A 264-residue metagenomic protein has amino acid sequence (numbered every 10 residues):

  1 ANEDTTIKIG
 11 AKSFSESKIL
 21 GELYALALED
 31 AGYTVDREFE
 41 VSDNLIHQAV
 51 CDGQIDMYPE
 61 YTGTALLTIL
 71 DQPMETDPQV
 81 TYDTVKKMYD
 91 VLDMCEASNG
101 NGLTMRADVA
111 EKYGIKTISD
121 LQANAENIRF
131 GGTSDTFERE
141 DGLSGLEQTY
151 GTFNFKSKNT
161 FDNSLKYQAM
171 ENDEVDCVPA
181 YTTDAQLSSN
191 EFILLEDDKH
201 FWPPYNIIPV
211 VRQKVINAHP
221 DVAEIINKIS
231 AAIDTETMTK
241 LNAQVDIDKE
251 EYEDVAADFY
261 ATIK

Functional and structural regions predicted by a protein language model:
E3-E16, Y24, Y33-E38, E126-G132: Short, well-ordered beta-strand elements
S15, D36-Q48, S134, K156-Q168: Short helix-initiation/N-cap motifs at beta->coil->alpha
E16, D141-G142, E147-T149, F153 (+1 more regions): An extracytoplasmic/periplasmic, membrane-proximal ligand-sensing/linker region
Y24-A31, I118-N159, D258-T262: Ligand-binding cleft/hinge of the Venus flytrap
L26-A27, N44-D56, S144-T149, D162-V178: Short helices/loops that flank or line small-molecule/ion binding pockets
F39-D43, G53-L66, M105-A107, T133 (+4 more regions): Beta->alpha turn/N-cap motifs
I69-L92, E174, Q186-K199: Ligand-binding "clamshell"
P78-G131, Q213, A231-T235: A conserved helix-loop-strand patch within extracytoplasmic ligand-binding domains of the periplasmic binding
